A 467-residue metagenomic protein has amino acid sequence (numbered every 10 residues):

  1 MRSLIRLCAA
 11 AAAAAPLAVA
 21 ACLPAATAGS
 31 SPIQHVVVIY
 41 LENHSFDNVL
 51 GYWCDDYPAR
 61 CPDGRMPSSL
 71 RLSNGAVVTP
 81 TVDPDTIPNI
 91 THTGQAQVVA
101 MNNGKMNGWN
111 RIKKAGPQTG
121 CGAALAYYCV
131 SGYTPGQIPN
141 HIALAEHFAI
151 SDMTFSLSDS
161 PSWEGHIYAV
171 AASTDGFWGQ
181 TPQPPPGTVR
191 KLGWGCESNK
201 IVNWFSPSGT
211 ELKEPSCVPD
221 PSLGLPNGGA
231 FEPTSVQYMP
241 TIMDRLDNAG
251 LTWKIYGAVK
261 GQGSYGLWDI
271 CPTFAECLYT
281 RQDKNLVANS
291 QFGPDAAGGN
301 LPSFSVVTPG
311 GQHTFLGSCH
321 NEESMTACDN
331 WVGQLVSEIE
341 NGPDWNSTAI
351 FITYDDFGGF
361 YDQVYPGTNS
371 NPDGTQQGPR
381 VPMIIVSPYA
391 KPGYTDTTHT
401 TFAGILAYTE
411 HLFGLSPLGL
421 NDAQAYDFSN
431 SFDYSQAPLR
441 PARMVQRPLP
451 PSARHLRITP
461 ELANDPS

Functional and structural regions predicted by a protein language model:
M1-R6: Positively charged n-region of N-terminal signal peptides that target proteins for export
C8-A21: Bacterial N-terminal signal peptides
A25-S467: N-terminal pro-sequences and low-complexity stem/linker regions of secreted or lumenal proteins
